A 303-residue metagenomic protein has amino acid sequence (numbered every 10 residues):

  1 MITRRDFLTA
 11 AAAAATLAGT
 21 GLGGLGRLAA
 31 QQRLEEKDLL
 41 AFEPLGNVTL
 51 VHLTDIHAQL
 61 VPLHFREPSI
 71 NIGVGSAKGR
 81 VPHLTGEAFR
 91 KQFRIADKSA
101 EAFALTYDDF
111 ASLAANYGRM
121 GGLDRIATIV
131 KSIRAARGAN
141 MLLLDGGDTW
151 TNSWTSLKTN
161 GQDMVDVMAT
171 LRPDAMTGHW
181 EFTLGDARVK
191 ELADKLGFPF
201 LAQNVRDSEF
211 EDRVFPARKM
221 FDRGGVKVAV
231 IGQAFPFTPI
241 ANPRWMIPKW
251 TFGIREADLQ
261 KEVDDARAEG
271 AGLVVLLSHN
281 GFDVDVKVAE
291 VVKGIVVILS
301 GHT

Functional and structural regions predicted by a protein language model:
I2-T303: Acidic, metal/ion-coordinating pockets
